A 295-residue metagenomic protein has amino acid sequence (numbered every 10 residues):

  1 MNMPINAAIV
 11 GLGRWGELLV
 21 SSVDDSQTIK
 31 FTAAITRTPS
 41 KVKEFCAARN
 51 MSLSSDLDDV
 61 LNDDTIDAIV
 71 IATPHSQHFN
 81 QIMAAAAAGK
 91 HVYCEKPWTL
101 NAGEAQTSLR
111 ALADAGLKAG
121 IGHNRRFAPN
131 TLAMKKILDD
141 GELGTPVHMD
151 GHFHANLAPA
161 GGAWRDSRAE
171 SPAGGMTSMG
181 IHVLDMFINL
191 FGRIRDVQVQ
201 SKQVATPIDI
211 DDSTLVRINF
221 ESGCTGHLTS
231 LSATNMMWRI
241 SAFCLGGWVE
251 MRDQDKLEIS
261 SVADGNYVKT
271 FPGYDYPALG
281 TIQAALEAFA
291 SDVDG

Functional and structural regions predicted by a protein language model:
M1-P4, A68-I71, A288-G295: C-terminal helix-rich "cap/oligomerization" subdomain common to oxidoreductases
M1-R49: N-terminal Rossmann-like dinucleotide-binding module
R37, G273-E287: Active-site loop of classical SDR/Rossmann-like NAD(P)-dependent oxidoreductases, centered on the catalytic Tyr-X3-Lys
N50-L57: Conserved SAM-binding strand-loop segment of SAM-dependent methyltransferases
S55, Y93-C94, A119-I121, L228 (+1 more regions): Hydrophobic residues in well-ordered beta-strands that form the structural core
A68, P74-H75, F79-H123, G141: Beta-strand-loop-alpha-helix segment that lines the small-molecule cofactor/substrate pocket of alpha/beta enzymes
R125-Q200, V204-P207: Predominantly a Rossmann-like dinucleotide-binding segment in NAD(P)-dependent oxidoreductases
S178, L184-E258, Q283-G295: Contiguous beta-strand/loop segments that form the cofactor/metal-binding neighborhood of enzyme cores
